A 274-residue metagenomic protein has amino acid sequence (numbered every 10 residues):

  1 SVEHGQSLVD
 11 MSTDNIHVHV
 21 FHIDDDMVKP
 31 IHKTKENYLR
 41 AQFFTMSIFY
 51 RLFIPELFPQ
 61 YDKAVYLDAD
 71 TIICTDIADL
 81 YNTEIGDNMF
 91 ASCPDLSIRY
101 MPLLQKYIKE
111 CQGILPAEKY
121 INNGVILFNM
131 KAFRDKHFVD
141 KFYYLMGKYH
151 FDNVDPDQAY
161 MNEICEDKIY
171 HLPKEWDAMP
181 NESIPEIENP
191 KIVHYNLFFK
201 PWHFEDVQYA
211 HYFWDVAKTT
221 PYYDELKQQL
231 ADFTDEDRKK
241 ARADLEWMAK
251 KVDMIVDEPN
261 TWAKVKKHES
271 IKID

Functional and structural regions predicted by a protein language model:
S1-S7, Y100: Short, charged/polar "capping" segments at the starts of alpha-helices and the immediately preceding loops
E3-H4, V28, I72-C74, P201: Eukaryotic short linear interaction motifs
G5-L57: Active-site-proximal specificity loops/subdomain of glycosyltransferases
F21-D26, C93, L172-E175: Conserved beta-strand termini and adjacent loop/short-helix elements that scaffold enzyme active sites in alpha/beta
I31-F44, R99-I114: Surface-exposed acidic, glycine/proline-enriched linker/cap segments that occur as 15-30-residue helix-coil
Q42-F44, I114-E118, H150-D152, I184: Short Gly/Pro-enriched turn/cap motifs at secondary-structure boundaries
S47-M101, Y120, L127-F128, R134-D135: GT-A fold catalytic core of metal-dependent nucleotide-sugar glycosyltransferases, centered on the diacidic
N122-N123, F128-D274: A glycosyltransferase accessory/donor-loop signature
